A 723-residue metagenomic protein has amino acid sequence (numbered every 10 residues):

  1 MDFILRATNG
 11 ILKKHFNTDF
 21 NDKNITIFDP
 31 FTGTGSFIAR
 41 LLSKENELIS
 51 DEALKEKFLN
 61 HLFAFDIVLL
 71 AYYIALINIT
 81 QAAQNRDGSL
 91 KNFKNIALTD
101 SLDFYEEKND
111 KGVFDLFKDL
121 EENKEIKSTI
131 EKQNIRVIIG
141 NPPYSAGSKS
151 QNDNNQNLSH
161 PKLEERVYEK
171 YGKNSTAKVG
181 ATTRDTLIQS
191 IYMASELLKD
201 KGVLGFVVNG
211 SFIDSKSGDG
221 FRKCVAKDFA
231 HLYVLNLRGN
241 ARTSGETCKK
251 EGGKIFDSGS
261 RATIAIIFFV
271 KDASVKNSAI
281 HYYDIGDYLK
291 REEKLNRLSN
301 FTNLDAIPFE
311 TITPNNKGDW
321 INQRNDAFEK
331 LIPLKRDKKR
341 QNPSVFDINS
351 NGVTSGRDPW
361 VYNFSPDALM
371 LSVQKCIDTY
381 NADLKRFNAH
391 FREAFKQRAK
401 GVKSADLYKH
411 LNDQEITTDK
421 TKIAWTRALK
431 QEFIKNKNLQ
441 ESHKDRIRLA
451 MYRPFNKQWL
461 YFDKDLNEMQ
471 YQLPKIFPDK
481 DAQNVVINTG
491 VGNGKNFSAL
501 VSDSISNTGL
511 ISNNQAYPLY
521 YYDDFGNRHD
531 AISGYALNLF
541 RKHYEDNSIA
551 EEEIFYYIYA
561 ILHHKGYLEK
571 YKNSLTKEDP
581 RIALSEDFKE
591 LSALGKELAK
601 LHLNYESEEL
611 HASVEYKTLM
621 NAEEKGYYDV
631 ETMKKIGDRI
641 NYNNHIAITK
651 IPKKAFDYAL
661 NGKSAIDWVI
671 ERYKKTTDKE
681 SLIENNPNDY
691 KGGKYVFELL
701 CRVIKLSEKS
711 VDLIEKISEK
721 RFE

Functional and structural regions predicted by a protein language model:
M1-L235, S244: SAM-dependent methyltransferase catalytic region
N152, N174-A177, M193-E723: Sequence-level detector for compositionally biased, low-complexity segments
